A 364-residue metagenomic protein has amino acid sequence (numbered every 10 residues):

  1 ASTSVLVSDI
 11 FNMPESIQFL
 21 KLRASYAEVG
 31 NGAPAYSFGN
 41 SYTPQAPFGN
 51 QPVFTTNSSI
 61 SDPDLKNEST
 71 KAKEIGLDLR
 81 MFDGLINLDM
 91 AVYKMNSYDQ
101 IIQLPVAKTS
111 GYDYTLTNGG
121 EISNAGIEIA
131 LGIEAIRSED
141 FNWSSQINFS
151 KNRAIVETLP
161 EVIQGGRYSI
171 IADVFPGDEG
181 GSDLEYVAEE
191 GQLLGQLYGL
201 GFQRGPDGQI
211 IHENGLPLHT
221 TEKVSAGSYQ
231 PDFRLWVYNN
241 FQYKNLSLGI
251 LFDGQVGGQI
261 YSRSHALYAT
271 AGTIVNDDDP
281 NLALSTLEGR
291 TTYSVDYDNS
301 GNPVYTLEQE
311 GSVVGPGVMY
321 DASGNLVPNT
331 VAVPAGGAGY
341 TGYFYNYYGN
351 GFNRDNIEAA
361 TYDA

Functional and structural regions predicted by a protein language model:
S2-Y42, N57-S59, P63-A364: Outer/extracellular conduits and scaffolds centered on Gram-negative outer-membrane beta-barrels
P47-T55: P-loop NTPase nucleotide-binding/switch module
